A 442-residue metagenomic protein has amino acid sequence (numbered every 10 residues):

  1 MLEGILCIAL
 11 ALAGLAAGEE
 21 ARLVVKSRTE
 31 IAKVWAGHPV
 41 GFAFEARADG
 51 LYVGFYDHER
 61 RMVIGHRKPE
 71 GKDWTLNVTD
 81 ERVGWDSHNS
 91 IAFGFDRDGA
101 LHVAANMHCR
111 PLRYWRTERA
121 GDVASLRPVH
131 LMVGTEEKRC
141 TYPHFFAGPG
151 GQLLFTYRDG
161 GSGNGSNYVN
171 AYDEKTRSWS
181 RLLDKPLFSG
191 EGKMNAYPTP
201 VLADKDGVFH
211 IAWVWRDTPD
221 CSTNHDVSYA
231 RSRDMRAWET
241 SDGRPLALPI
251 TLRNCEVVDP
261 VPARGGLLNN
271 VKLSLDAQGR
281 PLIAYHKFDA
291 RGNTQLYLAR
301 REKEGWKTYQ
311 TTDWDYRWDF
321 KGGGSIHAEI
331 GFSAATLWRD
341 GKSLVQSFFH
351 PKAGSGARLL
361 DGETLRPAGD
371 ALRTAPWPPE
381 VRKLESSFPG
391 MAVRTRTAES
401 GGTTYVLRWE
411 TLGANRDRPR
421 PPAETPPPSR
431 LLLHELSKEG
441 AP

Functional and structural regions predicted by a protein language model:
M1-A9: Sec-dependent signal peptide recognition, specifically the positively charged N-region followed immediately by
L2, G18-E19: Intrinsic disorder/low-complexity signal
I8-G18: Hydrophobic h-region of N-terminal signal peptides that target proteins for export in Gram-negative bacteria
E19-P442: Extracellular, repeat-based ectodomains that mediate carbohydrate processing or recognition
